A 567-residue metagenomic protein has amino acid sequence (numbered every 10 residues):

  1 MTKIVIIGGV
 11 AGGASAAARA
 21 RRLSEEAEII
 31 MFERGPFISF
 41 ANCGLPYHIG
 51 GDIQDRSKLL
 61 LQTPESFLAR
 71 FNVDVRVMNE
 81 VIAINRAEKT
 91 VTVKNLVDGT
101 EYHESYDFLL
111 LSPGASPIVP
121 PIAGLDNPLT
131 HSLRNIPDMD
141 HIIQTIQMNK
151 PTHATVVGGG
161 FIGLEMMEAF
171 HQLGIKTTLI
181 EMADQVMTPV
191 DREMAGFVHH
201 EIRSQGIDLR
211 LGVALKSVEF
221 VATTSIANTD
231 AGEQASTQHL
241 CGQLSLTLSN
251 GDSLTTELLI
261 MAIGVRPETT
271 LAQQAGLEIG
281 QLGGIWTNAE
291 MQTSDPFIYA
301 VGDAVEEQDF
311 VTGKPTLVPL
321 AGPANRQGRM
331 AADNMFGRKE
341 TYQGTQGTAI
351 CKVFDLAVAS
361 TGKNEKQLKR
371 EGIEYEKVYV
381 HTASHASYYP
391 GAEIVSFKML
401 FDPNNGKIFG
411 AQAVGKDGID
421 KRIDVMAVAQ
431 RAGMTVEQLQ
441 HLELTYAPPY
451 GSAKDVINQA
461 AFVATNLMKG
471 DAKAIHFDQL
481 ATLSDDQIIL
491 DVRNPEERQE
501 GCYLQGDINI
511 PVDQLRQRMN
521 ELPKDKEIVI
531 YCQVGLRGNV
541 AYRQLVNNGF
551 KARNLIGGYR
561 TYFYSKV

Functional and structural regions predicted by a protein language model:
T2, A304-D417, P448-S452, V456-T482: Mid-to-C-terminal Rossmann-like scaffold of FAD/NAD(P)H-dependent oxidoreductases
T2-D74, I118, M167-V190, T348 (+3 more regions): Beta1-alpha1 glycine-rich phosphate/pyrophosphate-binding loop at the start of Rossmann-like nucleotide-binding domains
I6, M31, V156-V157, I530: Hydrophobic Val/Ile/Leu positions in short beta-strands of Rossmann-like dinucleotide-binding domains
G13, G163-L164, G538: N-terminal Rossmann-fold NAD(P) dinucleotide-binding loop
E26-E28, R70, R76-V97, E104 (+1 more regions): A Rossmann-like FAD-binding core segment of flavoenzymes
L111-L173, D208, T287-A289, I508-V512 (+2 more regions): Glycine-rich dinucleotide-binding loop and its adjacent helix/turn
D126-K150, T223-T229, E233, T237 (+4 more regions): FAD-site-proximal beta/loop scaffold in flavoenzymes
E437-P448, S452-D478, L483-I488, P495-V529 (+1 more regions): Rhodanese-like catalytic fold shared by cysteine-dependent sulfurtransferases and DSP/PTP-type phosphatases
